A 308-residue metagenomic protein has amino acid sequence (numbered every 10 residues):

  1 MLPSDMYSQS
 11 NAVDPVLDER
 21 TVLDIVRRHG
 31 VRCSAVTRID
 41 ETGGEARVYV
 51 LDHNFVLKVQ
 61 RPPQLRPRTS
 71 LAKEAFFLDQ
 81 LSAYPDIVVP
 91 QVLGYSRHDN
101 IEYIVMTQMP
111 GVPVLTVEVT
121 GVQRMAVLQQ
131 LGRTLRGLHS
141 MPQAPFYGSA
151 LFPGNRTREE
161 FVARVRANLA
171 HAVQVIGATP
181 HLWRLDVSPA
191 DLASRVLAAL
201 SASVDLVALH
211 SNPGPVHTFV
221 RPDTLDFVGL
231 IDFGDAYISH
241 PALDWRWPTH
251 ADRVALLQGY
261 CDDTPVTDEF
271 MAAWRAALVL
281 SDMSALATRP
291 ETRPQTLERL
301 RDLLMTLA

Functional and structural regions predicted by a protein language model:
M1-R20, I25, L78: Phosphate/pyrophosphate-binding loops and the adjoining catalytic core of nucleotide-dependent enzymes
L2-V13, A170-H171, V175-G177, Q258 (+2 more regions): ATP/Mg2+ or Mg2+-diphosphate-binding catalytic cores that bind nucleotide phosphates or diphosphates via glycine-rich
D14-S34, P110, R124-Q129, G137-H210 (+3 more regions): An alpha-helical support segment within catalytic cores of ATP-dependent transferases
V31-R32, L51-F55, D86, T249-V254 (+1 more regions): Short glycine/proline-enriched coil/turn segments at helix->beta-strand junctions
A35-R156: ATP-binding pocket architecture of kinase catalytic cores
D52, I101, V204-L206, D226: Conserved catalytic motifs of the protein kinase core domain
L206-L209, G214-A272: Active-site Asp-x-Gly
A273-S284: Hydrophobic alpha-helical segments that form the core of small-molecule binding pockets and/or dimer interfaces
